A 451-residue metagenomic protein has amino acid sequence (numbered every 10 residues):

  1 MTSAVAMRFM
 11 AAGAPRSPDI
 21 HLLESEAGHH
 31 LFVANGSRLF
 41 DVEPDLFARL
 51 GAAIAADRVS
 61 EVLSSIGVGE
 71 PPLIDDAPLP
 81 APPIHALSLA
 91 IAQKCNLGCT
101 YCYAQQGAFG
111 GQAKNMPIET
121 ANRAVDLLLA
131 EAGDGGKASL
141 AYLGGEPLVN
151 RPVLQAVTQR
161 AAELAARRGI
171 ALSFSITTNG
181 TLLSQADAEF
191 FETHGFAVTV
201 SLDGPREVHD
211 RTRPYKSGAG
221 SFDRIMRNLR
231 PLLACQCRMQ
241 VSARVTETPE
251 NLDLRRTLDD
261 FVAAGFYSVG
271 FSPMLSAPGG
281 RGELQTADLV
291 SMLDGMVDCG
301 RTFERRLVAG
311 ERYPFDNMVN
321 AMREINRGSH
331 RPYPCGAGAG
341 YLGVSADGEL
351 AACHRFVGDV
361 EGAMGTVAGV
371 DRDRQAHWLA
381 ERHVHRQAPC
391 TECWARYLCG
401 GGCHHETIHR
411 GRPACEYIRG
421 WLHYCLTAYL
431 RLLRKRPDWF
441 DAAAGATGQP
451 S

Functional and structural regions predicted by a protein language model:
A6-M7, R211-D223, R230, A234-A337 (+1 more regions): Radical SAM enzyme [4Fe-4S]-AdoMet core and its adjacent flexible, acidic and glycine-rich loops/tails across
M7-D41, I54-S88: N-terminal [4Fe-4S]-dependent radical SAM core
A14-S17, R355-S451: Flexible mid-to-C-terminal extensions adjoining Fe-S/redox cofactors in radical SAM and related proteins
F32, E304-V357, R386, T391-H404: C-terminal accessory regions of radical SAM enzymes
I54-G69, Y333, G338-R374: A broadly conserved sequence feature marking short terminus-proximal activation segments in nucleic acid-centric
P82, S88-E119: Canonical Radical SAM [4Fe-4S] cluster-binding loop centered on the CxxxCxxC motif and its immediate flanking residues
I91-G98, V149, G338, C390 (+1 more regions): Cysteine-centered iron-sulfur cluster-binding motifs in ferredoxin-type domains/subunits of redox enzymes
A121, V125-A141, N150-M274: Radical SAM/AdoMet-radical enzyme domain recognition
